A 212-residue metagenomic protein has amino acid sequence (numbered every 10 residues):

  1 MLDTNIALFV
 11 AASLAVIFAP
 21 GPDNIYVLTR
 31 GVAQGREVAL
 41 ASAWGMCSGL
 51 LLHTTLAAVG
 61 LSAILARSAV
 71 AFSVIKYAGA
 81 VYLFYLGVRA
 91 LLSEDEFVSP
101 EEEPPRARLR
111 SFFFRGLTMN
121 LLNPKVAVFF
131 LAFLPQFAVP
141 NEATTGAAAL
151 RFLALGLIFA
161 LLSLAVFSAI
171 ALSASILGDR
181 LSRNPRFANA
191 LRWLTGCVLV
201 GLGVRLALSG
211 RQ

Functional and structural regions predicted by a protein language model:
L2-S73, A132-A160, G178: Juxtamembrane transmembrane-helix termini in multi-pass membrane transport proteins
A7, A11, R106-T118, L150-L157 (+1 more regions): Alpha-helical membrane-protein architecture signal
L14-I17, N120-L121, A160-S168: Residue-level hotspots within the lipid-embedded alpha helices of multi-pass solute transporters
P22-I25, F84, V128-L131, L164 (+1 more regions): Residues that mark transmembrane-helix kinks and helix-interface sites in multi-pass secondary transporters
E37-F112, S173, V204: Membrane helix-loop-helix hairpins that form the core translocation module of multi-pass transporters
R67-E96, A160-I170, G178-Q212: Selective transmembrane alpha-helices of multi-pass membrane proteins
L122-A127: Selected transmembrane alpha-helices and immediately adjacent juxtamembrane segments of polytopic inner-membrane
